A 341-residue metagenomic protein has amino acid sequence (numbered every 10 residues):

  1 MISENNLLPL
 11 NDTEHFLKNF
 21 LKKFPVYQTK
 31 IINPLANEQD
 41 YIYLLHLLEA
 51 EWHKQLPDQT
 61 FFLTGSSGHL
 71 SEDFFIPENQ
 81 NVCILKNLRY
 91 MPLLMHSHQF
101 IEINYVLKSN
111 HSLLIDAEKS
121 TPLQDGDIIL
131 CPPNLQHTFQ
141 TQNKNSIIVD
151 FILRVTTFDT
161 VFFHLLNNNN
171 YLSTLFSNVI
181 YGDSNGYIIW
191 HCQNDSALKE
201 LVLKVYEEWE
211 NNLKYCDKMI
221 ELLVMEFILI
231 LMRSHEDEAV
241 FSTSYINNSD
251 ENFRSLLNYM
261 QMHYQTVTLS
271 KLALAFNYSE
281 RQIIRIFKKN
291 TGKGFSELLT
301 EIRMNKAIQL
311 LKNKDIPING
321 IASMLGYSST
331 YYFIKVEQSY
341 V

Functional and structural regions predicted by a protein language model:
I2-K22, Y27, I42, E49 (+2 more regions): A hydrophobic/aromatic-rich effector-binding and dimerization subdomain of bacterial HTH-type transcriptional regulators
P77-S173: N-terminal regulatory/effector-sensing and dimerization cores that precede helix-turn-helix DNA-binding domains
I101, T121, K214-L222: Short, solvent-exposed positions on alpha-helices
G126, Q282-F287, Y332-F333, E337: Short hydrophobic/aromatic patch on the recognition helix
I189-C192, E210-I220, L229-M262, K271 (+3 more regions): Short, Lys/Arg-enriched, Trp-marked, Pro/Gly-tolerant hinge/linker segments that flank
A197-N212, N252-H263, K306, L310: Solvent-exposed, amphipathic alpha-helical segments
L257-M262, T266, S270-K271, Y278 (+1 more regions): Terminal helix-turn-helix DNA-binding modules in bacterial transcription factors
